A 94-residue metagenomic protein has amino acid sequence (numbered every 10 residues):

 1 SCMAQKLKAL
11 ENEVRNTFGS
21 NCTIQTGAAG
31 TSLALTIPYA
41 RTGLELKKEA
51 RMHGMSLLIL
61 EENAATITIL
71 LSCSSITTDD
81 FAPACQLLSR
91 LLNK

Functional and structural regions predicted by a protein language model:
M3-E11, C22-T36: Conserved glycine-rich beta-strand-loop-beta hairpin in the small C-terminal domain of fold type I
K6, R41-T42: Residue-level preference for nonpolar/small residues embedded in alpha-helices
A34-Y39, S56-L91: Conserved PLP-binding active-site segment of the aspartate aminotransferase-like
G43-K48: A short, small/polar-residue-rich loop/turn motif at beta-strand boundaries within alpha/beta enzyme cores
H53: Conserved dinucleotide-binding and phosphotransfer motif residues
